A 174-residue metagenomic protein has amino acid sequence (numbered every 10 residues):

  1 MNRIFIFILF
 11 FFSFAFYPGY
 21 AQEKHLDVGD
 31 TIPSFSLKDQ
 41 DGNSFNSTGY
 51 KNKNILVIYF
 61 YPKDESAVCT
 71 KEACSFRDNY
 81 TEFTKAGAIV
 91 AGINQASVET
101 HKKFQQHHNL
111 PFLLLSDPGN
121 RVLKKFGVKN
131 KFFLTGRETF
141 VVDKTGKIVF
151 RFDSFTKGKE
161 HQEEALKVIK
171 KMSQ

Functional and structural regions predicted by a protein language model:
M1-I4: Positively charged n-region of N-terminal signal peptides that target proteins for export
I6-A15: Bacterial N-terminal signal peptides
Y20-T48: N-terminal "domain-start" segment that seeds a small globular fold
I32-P33, I55-V57, G136-E138: Short loop/turn microsegments at loop-to-beta-strand junctions
S47-K71, F76: Short active-site neighborhood of thiol/selenol oxidoreductases, capturing the structured segment around
T70-H108, G119-K124: Structural microenvironment flanking redox-active thiols in thiol-disulfide oxidoreductases
T135-Q174: Thiol-/selenol-based redox modules, centered on thioredoxin-like and closely related oxidoreductase domains
